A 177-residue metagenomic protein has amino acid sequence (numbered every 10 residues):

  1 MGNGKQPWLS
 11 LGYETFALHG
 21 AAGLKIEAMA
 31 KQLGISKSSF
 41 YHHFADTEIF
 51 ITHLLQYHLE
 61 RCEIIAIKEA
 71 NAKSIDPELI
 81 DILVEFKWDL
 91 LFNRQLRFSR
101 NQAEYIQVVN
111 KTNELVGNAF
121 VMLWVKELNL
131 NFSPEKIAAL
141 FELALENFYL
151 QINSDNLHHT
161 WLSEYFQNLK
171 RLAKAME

Functional and structural regions predicted by a protein language model:
M1-K5: Short, Lys/Arg-enriched anionic-surface-contact patches
P7, L11, T15-I49, H53: Helix-turn-helix
L11-H19, R61-E69, L143-Q151: Solvent-exposed, amphipathic alpha-helical segments
Q32-I35, H43, L90-S99: Basic/polar phosphate-binding segments, predominantly the helix-turn-helix DNA-binding elements of transcriptional
F44, F50-H58, V109-T112, V116: Alpha-helical DNA-contacting segments of helix-turn-helix folds
H53, I64-F92: Hydrophobic alpha-helical connector segments
F92, N153-S154: A structural signal for repeat-array scaffolds
N101-E142, Y149, N156, T160-K170: Amphipathic alpha-helical packing segments from all-alpha helical-bundle domains
